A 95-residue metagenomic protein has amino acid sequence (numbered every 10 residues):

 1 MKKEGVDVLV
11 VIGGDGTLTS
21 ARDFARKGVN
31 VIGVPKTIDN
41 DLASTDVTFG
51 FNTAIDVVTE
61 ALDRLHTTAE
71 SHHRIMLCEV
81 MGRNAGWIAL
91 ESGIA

Functional and structural regions predicted by a protein language model:
M1-E79, R83-N84: Active-site histidine-anchored catalytic micro-motif
R22, L90-E91: Alpha-helical segments flanking ligand/cofactor-binding loops in enzyme cores
W87: Conserved SGNH/GDSL esterase-like catalytic core that processes O-acyl groups on lipids and polysaccharides
I94: ATP/pyrophosphate-binding catalytic subdomain of soluble kinases
